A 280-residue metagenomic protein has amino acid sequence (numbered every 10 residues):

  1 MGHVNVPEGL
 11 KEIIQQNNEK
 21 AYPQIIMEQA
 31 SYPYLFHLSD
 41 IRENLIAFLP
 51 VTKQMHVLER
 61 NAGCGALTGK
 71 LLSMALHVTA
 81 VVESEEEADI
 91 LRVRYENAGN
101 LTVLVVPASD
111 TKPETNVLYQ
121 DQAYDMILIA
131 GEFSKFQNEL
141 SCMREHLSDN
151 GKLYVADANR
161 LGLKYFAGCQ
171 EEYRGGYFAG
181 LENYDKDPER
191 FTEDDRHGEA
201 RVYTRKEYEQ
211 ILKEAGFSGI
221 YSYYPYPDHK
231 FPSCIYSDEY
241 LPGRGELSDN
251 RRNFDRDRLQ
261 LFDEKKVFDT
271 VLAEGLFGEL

Functional and structural regions predicted by a protein language model:
L35-M55: Conserved alpha-helix/loop element of class I SAM-dependent methyltransferases that forms part of the SAM/SAH-binding
K53-G63: Conserved class I S-adenosyl-L-methionine
C64-A75: Conserved SAM-binding loop of SAM-dependent methyltransferases across substrates and taxa, primarily the Class I
E114-I127: A short acidic, Gly/Pro-enriched loop at the edge of an enzyme's catalytic core that lines a small-molecule cofactor
Q137-K152: A short glycine-rich, Lys/Arg-flanked "PGG" loop and its adjoining helix->strand segment in the class I
Y154-A179: Conserved class I S-adenosyl-L-methionine
R196-S222: Short alpha-helix
Y221-L280: Rossmann-like AdoMet/SAM-dependent catalytic core
